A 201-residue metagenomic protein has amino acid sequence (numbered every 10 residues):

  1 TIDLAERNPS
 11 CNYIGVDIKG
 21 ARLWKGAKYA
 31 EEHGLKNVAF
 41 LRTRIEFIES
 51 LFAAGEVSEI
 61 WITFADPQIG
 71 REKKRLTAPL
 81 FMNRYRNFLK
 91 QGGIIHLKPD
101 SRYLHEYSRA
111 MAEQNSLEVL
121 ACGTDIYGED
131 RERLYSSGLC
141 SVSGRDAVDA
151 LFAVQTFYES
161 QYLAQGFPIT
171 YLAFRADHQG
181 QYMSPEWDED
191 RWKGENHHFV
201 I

Functional and structural regions predicted by a protein language model:
T1-S10: Conserved SAM-binding loop of SAM-dependent methyltransferases across substrates and taxa, primarily the Class I
L4, G26-A27: Conserved SAM-binding loop
K19: Conserved SAM/SAH-binding beta-strand->alpha-helix loop
A27-E59: S-adenosyl-L-methionine
L51, V57-L76: A short SAM/SAH-binding and catalytic strip from SAM-dependent methyltransferases
R75-I94: A short glycine-rich, Lys/Arg-flanked "PGG" loop and its adjoining helix->strand segment in the class I
F81-N83, E106-E129: Conserved Class I S-adenosyl-L-methionine
G123-I201: SAM/dcSAM-binding transferase cores
